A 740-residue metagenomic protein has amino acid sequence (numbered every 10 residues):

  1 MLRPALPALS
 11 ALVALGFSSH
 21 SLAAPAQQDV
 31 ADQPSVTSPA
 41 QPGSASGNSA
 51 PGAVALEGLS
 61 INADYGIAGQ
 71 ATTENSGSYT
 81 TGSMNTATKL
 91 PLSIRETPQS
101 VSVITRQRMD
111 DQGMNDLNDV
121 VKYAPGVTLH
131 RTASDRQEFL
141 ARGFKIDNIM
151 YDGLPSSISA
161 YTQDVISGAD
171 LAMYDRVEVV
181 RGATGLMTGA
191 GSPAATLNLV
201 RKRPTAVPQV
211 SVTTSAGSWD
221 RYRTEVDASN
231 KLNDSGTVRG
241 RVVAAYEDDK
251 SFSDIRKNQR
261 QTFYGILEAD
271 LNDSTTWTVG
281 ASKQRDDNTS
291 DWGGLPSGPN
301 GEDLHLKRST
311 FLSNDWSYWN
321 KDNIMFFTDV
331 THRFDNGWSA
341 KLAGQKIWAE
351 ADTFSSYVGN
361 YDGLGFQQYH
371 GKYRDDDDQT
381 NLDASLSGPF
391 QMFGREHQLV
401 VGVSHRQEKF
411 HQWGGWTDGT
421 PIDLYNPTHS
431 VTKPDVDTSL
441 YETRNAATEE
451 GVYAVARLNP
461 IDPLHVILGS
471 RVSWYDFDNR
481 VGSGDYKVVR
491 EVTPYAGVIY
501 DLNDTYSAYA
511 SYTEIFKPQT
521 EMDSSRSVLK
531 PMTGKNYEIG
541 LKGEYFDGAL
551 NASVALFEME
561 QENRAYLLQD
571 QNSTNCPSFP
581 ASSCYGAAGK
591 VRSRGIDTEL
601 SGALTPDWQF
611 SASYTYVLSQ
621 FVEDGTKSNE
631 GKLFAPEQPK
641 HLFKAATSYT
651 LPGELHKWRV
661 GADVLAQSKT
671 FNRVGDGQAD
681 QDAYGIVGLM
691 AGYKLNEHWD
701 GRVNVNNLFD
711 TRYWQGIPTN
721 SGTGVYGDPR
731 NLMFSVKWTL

Functional and structural regions predicted by a protein language model:
L129, E138, L154-R181, L199-R201: Short acidic/polar hinge/loop motifs at secondary-structure boundaries that mediate gating or recognition
S157-I158, M173-D175, L186-F263, L271-T275 (+3 more regions): Outer-membrane beta-barrel translocator/receptor signature
E247-S251, Y264-R333, K346-D377, T420-N445 (+2 more regions): Acidic/polar loop-and-plug regions of large Gram-negative outer-membrane beta-barrel proteins
E268-D270, D377, E396-Q398, S404-E408 (+3 more regions): Structural signature of Gram-negative outer-membrane beta-barrels, strongest in the C-terminal barrel of TonB-dependent
R285-N300, Q407-G414, D476, V498-G543 (+4 more regions): Surface-exposed extracellular loop regions of Gram-negative outer-membrane beta-barrel proteins, predominantly
D329-D335, S339-Q345, A349-S355, T533-A603 (+3 more regions): Membrane-embedded beta-barrel scaffold of Gram-negative outer-membrane proteins
P463, G586-V674, F709: Gram-negative outer-membrane beta-barrel transporters
L665-R673, L689-L740: C-terminal beta-signal and adjacent terminal beta-strands/loops of Gram-negative outer-membrane beta-barrel proteins
